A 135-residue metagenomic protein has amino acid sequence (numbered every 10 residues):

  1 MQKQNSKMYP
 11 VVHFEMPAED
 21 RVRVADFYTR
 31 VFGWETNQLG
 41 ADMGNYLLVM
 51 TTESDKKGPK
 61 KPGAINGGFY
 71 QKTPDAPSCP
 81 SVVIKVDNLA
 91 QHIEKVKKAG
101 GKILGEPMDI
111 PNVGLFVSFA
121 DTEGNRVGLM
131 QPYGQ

Functional and structural regions predicted by a protein language model:
M1-D26, C79-V82, V86, P132-Q135: N-terminal beta-strand motif that seeds the catalytic metal site of vicinal oxygen chelate
Q2-K7, M16, N37-G40, I93-Q135: Vicinal oxygen chelate
M8, E15-G63, K98: Core segments of cupin and vicinal oxygen chelate
V24-A25, T29, P77, I93 (+1 more regions): A structural feature recognizing the 12-helix transmembrane core of secondary solute carriers
Y46, N66, F116-S118: Short hydrophobic/aromatic beta-strand element in the GNAT-like acyltransferase core that lines or flanks the acyl-donor
P74-A99: Mid-chain, well-packed structural core segment of small domains
